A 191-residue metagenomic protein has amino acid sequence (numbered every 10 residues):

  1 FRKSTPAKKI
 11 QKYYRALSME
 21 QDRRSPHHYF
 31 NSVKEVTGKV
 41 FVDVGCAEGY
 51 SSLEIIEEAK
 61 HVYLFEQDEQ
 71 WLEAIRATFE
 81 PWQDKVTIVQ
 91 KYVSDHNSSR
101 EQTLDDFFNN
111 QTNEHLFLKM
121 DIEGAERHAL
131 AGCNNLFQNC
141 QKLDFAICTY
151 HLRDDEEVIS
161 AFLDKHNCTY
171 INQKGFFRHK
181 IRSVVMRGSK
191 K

Functional and structural regions predicted by a protein language model:
F1-F65, N109, E156-E157, A161 (+1 more regions): S-adenosyl-L-methionine
V36, F107-L116, N139-C140: Glycine-rich phosphate-binding loop signature in dinucleotide/nucleotide-binding domains
V36, I55-E58, W82, N135-K142: Short, conserved loop/helix-junction motifs that constitute active-site signature segments in enzyme catalytic cores
G45, K119-E123: Conserved S-adenosyl-L-methionine
F65-T112: S-adenosyl-L-methionine
V93-S94, Y150-L152: Active-site beta-loop-alpha junctions enriched in small/polar residues
L118, Q141-Y150: Conserved beta-strand signature within the Rossmann-like core of class I S-adenosyl-L-methionine
